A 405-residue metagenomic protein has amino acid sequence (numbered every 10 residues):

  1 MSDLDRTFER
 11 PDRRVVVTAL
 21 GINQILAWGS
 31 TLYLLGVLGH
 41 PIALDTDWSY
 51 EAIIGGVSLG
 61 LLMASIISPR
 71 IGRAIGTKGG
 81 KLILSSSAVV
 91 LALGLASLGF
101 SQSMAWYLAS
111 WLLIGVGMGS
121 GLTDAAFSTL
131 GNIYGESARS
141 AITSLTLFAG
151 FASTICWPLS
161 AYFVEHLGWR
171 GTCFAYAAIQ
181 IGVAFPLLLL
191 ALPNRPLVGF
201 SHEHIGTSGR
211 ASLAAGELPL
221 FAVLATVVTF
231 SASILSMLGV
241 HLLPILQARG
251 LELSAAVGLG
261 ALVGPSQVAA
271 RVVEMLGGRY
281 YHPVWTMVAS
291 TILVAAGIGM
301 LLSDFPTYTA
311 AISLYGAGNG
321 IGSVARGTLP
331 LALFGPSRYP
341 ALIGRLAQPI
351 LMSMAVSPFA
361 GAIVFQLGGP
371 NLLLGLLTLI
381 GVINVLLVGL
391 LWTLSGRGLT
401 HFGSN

Functional and structural regions predicted by a protein language model:
V15-Y50, I67-I71, W157, L238-L243: Extracytoplasmic
I25, A105-G121, T229, Y308-I321: Hydrophobic core of transmembrane alpha-helices in multi-pass small-molecule transporters, especially MFS/SLC-type
L35-G39, E217-A269, M275: Extracytoplasmic gate region of multi-pass secondary transporters
I66-M104: Conserved MFS/SLC helix-loop-helix module at the cytosolic interface between two early adjacent transmembrane helices
I67-G79, A270-H282, F365: Helix-to-loop junctions at the C-terminal end of transmembrane segments in multipass secondary transporters
S120-Y134, I321-F334: Intracellular juxtamembrane helix-capping segments at the cytosolic ends of symmetry-related transmembrane helices
L145-R195: Helix-loop-helix hairpin linking two adjacent transmembrane segments in secondary transporters
V263, Q267, Y280-L329: C-terminal transmembrane helical hairpin of 12-TM major facilitator-type secondary transporters
